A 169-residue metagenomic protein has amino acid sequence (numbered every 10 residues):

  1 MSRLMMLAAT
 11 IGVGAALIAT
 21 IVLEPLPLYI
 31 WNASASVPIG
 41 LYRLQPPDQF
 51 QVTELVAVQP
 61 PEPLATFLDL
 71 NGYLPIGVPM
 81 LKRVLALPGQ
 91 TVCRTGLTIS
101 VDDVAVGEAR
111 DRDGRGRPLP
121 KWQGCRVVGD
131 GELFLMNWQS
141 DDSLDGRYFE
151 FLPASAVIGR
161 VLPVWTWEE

Functional and structural regions predicted by a protein language model:
M1-P79, V127, E150-E169: Protein maturation boundaries and topogenic segments
S36, V78-M80, A86, L119-W122: Residues that act as N-cap/strand-start positions at coil-to-secondary-structure junctions
L41, Q90-T91, T98, E132 (+1 more regions): Structural motif
P47, P61, L97, V104 (+2 more regions): Surface loops and adjacent helix of pleckstrin homology
Q51-V56, Q90, E132, W138: Structural motif
I76-E108: Mid-length scaffold segments of soluble, non-membrane domains
A109-R112, P118-V161, W165-E168: Acidic/glycine-rich C-terminal interaction modules and beta/coil loop segments that lie outside canonical DNA-binding
